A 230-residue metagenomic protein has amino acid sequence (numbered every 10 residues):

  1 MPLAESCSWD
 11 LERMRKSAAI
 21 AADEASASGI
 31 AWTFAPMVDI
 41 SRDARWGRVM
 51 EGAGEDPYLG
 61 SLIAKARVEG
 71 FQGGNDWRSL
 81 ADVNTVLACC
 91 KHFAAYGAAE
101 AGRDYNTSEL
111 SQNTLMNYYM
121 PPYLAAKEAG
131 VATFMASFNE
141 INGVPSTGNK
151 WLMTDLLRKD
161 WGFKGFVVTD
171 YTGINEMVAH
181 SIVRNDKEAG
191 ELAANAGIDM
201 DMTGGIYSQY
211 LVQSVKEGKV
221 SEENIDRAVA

Functional and structural regions predicted by a protein language model:
M1-A230: Glycoside hydrolase catalytic-domain context in secreted enzymes
